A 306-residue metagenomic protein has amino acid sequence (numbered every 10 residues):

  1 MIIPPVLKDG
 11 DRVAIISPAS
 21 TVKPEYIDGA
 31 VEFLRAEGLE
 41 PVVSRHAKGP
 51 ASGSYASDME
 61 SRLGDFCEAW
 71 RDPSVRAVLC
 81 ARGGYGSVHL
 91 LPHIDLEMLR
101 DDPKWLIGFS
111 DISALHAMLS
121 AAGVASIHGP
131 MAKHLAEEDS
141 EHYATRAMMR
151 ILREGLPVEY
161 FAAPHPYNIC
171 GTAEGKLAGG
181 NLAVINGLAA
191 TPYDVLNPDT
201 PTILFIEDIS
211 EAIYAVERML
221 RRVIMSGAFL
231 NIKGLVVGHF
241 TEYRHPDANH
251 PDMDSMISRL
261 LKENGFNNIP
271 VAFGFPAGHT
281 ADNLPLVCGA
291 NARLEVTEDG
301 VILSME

Functional and structural regions predicted by a protein language model:
M1-S74: ATP/NTP phosphate-donor binding region
T21-Y26, F33, T172, K176-E211: Conserved beta-alpha junction segments in alpha/beta enzyme cores
S74, R100-W105, V124, I232-K233 (+1 more regions): A short helix->loop->beta-strand "cap" motif at the edges of active sites that frequently abuts
A77-V88, H93: N-terminal glycine-rich "phosphate-gripper" loop used for MgATP/nucleotide binding and carboxylate activation
I94-L119, A125-M131: Short, acidic/small-residue loops that bind anionic groups at enzyme active sites
A125-L188: Conserved anion/nucleotide-ligand pocket segment
Y193-M253: Internal helical hairpin/lid segments
H239-E306: ATP/nucleoside-binding phosphotransfer catalytic cores, i.e., glycine-rich phosphate-binding loops
